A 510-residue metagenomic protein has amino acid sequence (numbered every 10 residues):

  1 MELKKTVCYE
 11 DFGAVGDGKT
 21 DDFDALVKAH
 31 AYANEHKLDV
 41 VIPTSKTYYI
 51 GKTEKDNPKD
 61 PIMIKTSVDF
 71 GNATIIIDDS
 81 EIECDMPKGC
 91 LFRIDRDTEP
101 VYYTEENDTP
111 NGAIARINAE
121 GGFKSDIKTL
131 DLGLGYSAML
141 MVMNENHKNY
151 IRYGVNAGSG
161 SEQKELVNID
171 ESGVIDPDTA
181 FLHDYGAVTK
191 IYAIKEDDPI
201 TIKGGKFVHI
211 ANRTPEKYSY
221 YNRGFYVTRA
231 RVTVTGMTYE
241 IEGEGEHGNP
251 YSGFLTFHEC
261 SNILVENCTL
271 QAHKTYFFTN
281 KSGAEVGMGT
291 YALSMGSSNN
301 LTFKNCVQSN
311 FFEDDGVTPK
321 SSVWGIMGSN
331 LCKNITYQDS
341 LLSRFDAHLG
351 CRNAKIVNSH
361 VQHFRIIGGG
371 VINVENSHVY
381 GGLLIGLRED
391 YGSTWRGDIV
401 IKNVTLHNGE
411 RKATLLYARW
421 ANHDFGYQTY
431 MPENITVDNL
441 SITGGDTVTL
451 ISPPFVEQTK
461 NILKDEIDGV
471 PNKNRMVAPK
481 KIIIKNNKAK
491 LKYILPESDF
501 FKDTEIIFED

Functional and structural regions predicted by a protein language model:
M1-D510: Extracellular/periplasmic carbohydrate-active domains that bind, remodel, or depolymerize complex polysaccharides
